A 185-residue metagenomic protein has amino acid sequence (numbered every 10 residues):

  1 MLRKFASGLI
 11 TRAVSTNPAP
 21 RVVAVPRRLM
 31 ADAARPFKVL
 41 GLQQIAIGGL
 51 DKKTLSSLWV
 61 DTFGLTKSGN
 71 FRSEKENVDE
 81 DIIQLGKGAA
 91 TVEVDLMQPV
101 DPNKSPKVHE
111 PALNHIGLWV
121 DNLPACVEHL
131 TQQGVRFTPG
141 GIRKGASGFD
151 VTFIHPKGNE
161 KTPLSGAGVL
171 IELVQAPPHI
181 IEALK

Functional and structural regions predicted by a protein language model:
L2, M30-A31, R35-L40, I47-T91 (+5 more regions): Core segments of cupin and vicinal oxygen chelate
L2-R21, V25-R27, A31-R35, I82 (+1 more regions): Vicinal oxygen chelate
L40-L42, P111-H115, V151: Short, solvent-exposed beta-strand edge segments and adjacent coil->beta transition regions
Q43-A46, G117, V174: Residues embedded in well-ordered beta-strands within globular domains across many folds
S56, S105-K107, L184: Generic domain-boundary/flexible-linker signal
L65-V108, S147-P178: Conserved short beta-strand elements that form part of the metal-binding/catalytic scaffold of enzyme active sites
P99-D101, L118-L123, I142: Beta-hairpin (beta-strand-turn-beta-strand) motif
P106-V135: Short, solvent-exposed interaction modules
